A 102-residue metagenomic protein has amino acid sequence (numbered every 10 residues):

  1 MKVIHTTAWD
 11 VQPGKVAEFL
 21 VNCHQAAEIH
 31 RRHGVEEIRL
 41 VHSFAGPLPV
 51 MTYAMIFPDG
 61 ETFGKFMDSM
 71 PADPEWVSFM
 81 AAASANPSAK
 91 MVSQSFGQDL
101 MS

Functional and structural regions predicted by a protein language model:
I4, A8, H33-T52, V77-S102: Glycine-rich beta-strand-turn "strand-cap" elements at beta-sheet edges
T7, F19, Y53, F63: Hydrophobic pocket/interface hotspot
K15-L40, M70-E75, F79-A83: Short amphipathic alpha-helical segments
A17, E61-F63, S102: Residue-level signal for secondary-structure boundary sites
P47, I56-E75: Glyoxalase I/VOC metalloenzyme domain signal
